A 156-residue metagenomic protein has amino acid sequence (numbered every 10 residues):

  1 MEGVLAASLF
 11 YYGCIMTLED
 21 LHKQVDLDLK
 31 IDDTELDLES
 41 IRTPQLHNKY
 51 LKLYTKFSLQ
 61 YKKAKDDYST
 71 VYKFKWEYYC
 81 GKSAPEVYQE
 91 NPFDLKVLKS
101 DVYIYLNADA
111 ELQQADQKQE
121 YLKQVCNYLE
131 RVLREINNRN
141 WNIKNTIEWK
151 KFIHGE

Functional and structural regions predicted by a protein language model:
E2-A7: Acidic, Ala/Val/Gly-enriched low-complexity intrinsically disordered segments
S8, Y12-E156: Charge-rich amphipathic alpha-helical interaction elements
